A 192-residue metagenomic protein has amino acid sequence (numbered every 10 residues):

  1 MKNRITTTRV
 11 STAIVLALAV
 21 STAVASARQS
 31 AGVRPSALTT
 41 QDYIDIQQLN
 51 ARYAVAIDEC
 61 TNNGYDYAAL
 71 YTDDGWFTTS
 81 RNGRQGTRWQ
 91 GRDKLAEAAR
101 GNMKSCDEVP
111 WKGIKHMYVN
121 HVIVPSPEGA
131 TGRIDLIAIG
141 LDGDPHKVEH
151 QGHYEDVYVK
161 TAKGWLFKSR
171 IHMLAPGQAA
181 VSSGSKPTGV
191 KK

Functional and structural regions predicted by a protein language model:
K2-A13: Bacterial N-terminal signal peptides that target proteins for export
S11-S21: Bacterial N-terminal signal peptides
S26-T40, S105-K192: A beta-strand edge to alpha-helix "cap/lid" segment located at domain peripheries
R28-D73: Short, low-complexity N-terminal intrinsically disordered segments enriched in polar/charged residues
Y43, Q47, W89-R92, V148: Generic detection of long, well-ordered alpha-helical segments
V55, F77, H172: Active-site micro-motifs of SAM-dependent methyltransferase domains
G64-L136: A solvent-exposed, acidic/Ser-Thr-rich amphipathic alpha-helical stretch
